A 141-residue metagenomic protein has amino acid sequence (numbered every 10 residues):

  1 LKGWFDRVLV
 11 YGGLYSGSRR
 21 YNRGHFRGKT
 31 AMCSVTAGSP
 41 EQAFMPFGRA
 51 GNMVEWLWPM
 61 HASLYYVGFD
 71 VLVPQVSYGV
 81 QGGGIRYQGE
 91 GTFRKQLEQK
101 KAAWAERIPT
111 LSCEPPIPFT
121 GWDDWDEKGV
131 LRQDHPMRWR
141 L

Functional and structural regions predicted by a protein language model:
L1-H61: Helix-loop-strand module that forms the ligand-binding subsite of alpha/beta enzymes
F47-L141: Glycine-rich phosphate/pyrophosphate-binding loop and the adjoining helix
